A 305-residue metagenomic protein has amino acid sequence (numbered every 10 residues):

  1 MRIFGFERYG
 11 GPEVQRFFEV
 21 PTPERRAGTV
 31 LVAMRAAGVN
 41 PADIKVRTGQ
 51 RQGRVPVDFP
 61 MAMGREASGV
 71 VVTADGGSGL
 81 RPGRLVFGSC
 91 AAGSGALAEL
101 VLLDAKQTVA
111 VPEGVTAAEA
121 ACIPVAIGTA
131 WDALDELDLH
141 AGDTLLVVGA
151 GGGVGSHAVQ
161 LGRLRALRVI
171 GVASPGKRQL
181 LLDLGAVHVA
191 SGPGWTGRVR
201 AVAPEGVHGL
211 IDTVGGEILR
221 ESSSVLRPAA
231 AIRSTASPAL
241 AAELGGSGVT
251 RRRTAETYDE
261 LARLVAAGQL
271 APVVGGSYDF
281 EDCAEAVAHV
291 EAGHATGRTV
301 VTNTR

Functional and structural regions predicted by a protein language model:
P21-V39, R51-A92: Glycine-rich beta-strand-centered segment in the early N-terminal region that forms part of a ligand/cofactor-binding
R26, R81-P82, D104, T116 (+2 more regions): Residue-level recognition of short, solvent-exposed, well-ordered loop/turn junctions that link secondary-structure
A36, R84-L85, L100, T144 (+3 more regions): Residue-level marker of beta-strand positions
R81-P82, I123-G192: Mid-domain Rossmann-like dinucleotide-binding core that forms the NAD(H)/NADP(H) cofactor-binding site
F87-G149: NAD(P)H dinucleotide-binding glycine-rich loop of Rossmann-like/cofactor-binding domains, especially the beta1-alpha1
W195-E205: Short amphipathic alpha-helix with an adjacent loop that forms part of the alpha/beta core around
T213-V273, S277-F280, N303-R305: Glycine-rich phosphate-binding loop and adjacent beta-alpha segment of Rossmann(oid) nucleotide-cofactor-binding
A271-V273, V287-R305: C-terminal capping/lid region of NAD(P)-dependent oxidoreductase domains
